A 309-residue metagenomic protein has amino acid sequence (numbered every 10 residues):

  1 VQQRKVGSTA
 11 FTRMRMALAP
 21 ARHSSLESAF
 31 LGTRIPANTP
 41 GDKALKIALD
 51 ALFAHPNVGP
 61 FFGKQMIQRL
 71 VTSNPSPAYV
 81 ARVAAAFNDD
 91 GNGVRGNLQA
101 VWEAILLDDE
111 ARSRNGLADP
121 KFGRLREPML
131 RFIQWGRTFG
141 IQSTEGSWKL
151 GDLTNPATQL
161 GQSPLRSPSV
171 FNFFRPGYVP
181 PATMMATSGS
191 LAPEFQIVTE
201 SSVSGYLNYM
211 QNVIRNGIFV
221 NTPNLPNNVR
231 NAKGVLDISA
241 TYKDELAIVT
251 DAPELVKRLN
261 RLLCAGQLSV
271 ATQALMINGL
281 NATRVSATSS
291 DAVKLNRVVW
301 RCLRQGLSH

Functional and structural regions predicted by a protein language model:
V1-S76: Non-catalytic, conformational "gating/processing" segments within enzyme and secreted inhibitor domains
H55-G59, G63-N92, W102-H309: Flexible, low-complexity segments enriched for small/polar residues
